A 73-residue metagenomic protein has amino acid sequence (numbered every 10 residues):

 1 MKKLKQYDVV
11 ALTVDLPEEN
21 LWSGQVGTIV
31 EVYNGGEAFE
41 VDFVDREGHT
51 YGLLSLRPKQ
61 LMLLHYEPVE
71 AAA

Functional and structural regions predicted by a protein language model:
L4-E67, A72: Basic/aromatic-rich interaction segments and small domains that mediate binding to polyanionic partners
